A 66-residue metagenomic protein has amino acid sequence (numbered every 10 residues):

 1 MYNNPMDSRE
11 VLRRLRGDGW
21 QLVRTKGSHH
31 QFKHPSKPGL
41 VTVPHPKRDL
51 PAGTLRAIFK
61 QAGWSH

Functional and structural regions predicted by a protein language model:
M1-R24, Q31-H66: Basic nucleic-acid-binding interfaces
